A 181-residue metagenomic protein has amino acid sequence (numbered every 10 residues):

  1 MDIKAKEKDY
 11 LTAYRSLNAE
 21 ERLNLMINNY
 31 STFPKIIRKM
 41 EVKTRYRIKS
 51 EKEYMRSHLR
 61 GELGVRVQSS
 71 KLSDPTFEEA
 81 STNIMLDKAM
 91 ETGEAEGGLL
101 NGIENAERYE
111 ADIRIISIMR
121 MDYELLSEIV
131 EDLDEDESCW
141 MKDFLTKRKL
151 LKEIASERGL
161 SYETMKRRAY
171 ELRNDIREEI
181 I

Functional and structural regions predicted by a protein language model:
M1-L126: N-terminal interaction/assembly modules
N18, R114, L133, L160 (+1 more regions): Conserved aromatic-histidine-acidic binding/catalytic patches
V42, E153, S161-E163: Coiled-coil-like amphipathic alpha-helices with heptad-repeat character
L125-L133, D175, E179: Generic non-transmembrane alpha-helical segments
D132-K149: Short amphipathic alpha helix immediately N-terminal
W140-M141, E153-S156, M165: Hydrophobic positions on the alpha-helical face of helix-turn-helix-like DNA-binding modules
T146-G159: Charge-enriched, short contiguous segments at helix-coil
E157-I181: DNA-recognition helix of helix-turn-helix
